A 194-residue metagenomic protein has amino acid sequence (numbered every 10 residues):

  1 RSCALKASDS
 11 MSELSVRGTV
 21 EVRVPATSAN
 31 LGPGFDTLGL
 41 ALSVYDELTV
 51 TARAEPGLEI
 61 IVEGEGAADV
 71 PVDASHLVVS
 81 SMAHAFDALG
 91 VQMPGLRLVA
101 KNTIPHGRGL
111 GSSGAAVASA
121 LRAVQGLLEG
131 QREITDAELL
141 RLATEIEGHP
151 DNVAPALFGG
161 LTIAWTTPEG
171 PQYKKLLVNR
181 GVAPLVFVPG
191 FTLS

Functional and structural regions predicted by a protein language model:
K6-A7, S12, V117: Low-complexity, intrinsically disordered segments with a bias for serine/threonine
D9, F86, V124-Q125, G148 (+1 more regions): Charged, amphipathic alpha-helical interaction segments
M11-R108, G126, R132: ATP-binding N-lobe of GHMP and related small-molecule kinases
V44, L110-E133, A156-T162, T167: DPxDG-like acidic metal-binding loop motif
T103-G126, L139-V153: Glycine/small-residue-rich loop that forms an oxyanion/phosphate-binding "nest" at active or ligand-binding sites
R132-S194: ATP-dependent small-molecule kinase catalytic core of the GHMP/sugar-kinase superfamily and closely related
